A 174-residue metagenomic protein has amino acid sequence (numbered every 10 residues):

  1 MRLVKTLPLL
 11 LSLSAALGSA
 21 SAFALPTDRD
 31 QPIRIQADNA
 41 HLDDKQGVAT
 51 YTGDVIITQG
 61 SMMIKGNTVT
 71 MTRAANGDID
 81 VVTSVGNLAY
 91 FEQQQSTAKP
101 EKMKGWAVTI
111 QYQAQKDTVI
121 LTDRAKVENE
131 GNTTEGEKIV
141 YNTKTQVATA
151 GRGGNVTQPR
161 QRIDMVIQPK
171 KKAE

Functional and structural regions predicted by a protein language model:
M1-E174: Mature-chain termini and adjacent capping regions
